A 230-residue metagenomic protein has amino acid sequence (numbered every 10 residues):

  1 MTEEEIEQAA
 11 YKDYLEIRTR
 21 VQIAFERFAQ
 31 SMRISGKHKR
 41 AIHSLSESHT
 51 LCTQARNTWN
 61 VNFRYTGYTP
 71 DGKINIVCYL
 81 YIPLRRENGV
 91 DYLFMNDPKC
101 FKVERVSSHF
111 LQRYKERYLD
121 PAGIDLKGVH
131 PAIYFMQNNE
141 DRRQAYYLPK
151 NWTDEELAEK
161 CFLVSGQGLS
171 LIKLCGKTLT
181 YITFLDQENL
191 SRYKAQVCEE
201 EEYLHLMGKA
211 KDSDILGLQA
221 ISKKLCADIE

Functional and structural regions predicted by a protein language model:
M1-E230: Ribonuclease/tRNase effector modules and their secretory precursors
